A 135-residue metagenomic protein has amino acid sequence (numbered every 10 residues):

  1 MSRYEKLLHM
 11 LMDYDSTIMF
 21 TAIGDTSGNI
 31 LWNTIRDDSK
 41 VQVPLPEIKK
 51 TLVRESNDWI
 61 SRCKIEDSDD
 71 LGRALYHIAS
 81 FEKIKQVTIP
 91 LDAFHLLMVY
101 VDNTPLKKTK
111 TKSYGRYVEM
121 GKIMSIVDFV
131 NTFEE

Functional and structural regions predicted by a protein language model:
M1-E135: Non-catalytic interaction/Regulatory regions outside core domains
